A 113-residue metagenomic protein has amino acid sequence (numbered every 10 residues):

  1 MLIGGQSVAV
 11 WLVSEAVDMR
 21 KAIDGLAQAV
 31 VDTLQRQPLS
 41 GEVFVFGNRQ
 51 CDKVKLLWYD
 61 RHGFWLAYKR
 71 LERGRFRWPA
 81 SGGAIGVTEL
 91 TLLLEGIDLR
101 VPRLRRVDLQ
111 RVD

Functional and structural regions predicted by a protein language model:
M1-D113: Polybasic/polar functional segments that serve as interface/processing modules
